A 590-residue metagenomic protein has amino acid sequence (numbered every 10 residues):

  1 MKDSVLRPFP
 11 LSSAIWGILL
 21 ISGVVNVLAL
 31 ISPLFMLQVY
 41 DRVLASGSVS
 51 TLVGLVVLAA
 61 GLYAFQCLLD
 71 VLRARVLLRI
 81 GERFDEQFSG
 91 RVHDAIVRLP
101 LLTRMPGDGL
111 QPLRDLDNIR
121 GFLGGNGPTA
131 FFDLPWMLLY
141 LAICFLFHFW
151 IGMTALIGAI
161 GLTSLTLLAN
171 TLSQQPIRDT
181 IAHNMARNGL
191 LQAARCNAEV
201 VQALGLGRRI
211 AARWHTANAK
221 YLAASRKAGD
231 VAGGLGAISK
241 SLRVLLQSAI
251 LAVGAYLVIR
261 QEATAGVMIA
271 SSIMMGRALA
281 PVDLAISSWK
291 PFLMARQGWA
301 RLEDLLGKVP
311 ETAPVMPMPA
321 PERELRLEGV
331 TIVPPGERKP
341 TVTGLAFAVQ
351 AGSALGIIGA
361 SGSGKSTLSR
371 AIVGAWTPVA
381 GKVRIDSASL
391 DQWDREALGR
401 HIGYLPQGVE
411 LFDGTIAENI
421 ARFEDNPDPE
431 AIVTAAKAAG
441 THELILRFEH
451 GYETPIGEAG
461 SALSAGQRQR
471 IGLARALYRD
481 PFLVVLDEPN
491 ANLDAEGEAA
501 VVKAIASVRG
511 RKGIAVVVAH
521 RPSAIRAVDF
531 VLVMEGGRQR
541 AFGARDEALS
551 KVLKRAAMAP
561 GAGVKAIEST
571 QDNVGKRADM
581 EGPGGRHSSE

Functional and structural regions predicted by a protein language model:
M1-L30, A45, V49-T51, R73 (+8 more regions): Membrane-integrated ABC transporters
F9-S13, L101-L102, D115-L123, G127 (+5 more regions): An intracellular "coupling" helix at the cytosolic face of ABC transporter transmembrane type-1 domains
I15-L72, V76, F145-W150, Q261-A265: Transmembrane helix-loop-helix hairpins at lipid-water interfaces of multipass membrane proteins, especially the type-1
G17, M36, D94-L139, C196: Juxtamembrane loop-to-helix connectors within ABC transporter transmembrane domains
L55-L62, T129-D179, A252-A263, A280: Transmembrane helices of ABC transporter permease
L78, L206, D230, A278-L305: Cytosolic ends of transmembrane helices, especially the final helix of ABC transmembrane type-1 domains
V373: Helix-to-loop junction immediately C-terminal to a conserved catalytic motif
A417-E458, V502-K503, A541, S550-K554 (+1 more regions): ABC ATPase nucleotide-binding domain helical subdomain, centered on the C-loop/LSGGQ "ABC signature"
